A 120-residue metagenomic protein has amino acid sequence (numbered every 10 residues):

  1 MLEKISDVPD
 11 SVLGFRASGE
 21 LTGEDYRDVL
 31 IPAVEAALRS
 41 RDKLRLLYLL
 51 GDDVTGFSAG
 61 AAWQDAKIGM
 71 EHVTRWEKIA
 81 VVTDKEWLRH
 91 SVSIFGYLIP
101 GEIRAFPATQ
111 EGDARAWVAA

Functional and structural regions predicted by a protein language model:
L2-A120: Amphipathic, Lys/Arg-enriched alpha-helical "gate/interface" segment within cytosolic domains that mediates
